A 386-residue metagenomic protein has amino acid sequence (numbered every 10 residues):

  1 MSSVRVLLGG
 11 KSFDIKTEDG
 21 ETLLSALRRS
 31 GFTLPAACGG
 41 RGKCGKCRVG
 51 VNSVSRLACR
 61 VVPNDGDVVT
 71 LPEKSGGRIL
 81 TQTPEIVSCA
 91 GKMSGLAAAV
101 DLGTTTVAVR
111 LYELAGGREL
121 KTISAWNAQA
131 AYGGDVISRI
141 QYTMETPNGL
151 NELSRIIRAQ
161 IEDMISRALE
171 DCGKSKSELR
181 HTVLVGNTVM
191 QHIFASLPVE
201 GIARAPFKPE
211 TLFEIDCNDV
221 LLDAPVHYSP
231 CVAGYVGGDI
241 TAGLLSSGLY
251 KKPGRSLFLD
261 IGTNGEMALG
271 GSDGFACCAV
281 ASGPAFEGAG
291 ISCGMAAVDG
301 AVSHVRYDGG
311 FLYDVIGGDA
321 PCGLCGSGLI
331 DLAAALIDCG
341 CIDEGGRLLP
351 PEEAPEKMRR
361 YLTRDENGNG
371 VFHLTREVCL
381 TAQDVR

Functional and structural regions predicted by a protein language model:
L8-G10, N52, N64-D65, E113-G116 (+3 more regions): Short acidic-glycine loop/turn motifs at beta-strand connectors
T33-D65: Local cysteine-cluster metal-coordination motifs and their immediate loop/turn environment, predominantly Fe-S cluster
S53-V100, V107: Fe-S ferredoxin-like electron-transfer domains and their immediately adjacent linker/connector regions across
P72-C89, S124-A159: Phosphate-binding loop and its immediate beta->loop->alpha context in nucleotide/phosphate-handling enzymes
G91-A130, R255-D273: Gly/Thr-rich phosphate-binding beta-strand-loop-beta motif of the actin/hexokinase/Hsp70
R139-N148, E152-I156, Q160-S166, Q191-A195 (+2 more regions): Helical "lid/coupling" subdomains associated with nucleotide-phosphate turnover
I161-R180: Phosphate/pyrophosphate-binding loops at sites that engage ATP/ADP/AMP, CoA/4′-phosphopantetheine, polyphosphate
K176-N187, A333: Short glycine-rich phosphate-binding loop at a beta-alpha junction
